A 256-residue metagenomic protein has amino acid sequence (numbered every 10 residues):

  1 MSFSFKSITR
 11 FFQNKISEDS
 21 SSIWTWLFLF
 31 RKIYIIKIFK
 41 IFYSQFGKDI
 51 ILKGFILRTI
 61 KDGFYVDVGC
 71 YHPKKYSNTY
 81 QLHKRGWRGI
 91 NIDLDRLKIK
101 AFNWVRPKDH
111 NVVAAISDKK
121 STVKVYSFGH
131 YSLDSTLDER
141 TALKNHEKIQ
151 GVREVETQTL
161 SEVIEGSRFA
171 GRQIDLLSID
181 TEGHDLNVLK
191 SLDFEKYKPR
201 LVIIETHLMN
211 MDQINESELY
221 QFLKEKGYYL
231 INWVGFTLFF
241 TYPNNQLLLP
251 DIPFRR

Functional and structural regions predicted by a protein language model:
M1-R256: Phosphate/nucleotide-binding beta-alpha loop and adjacent structural elements of enzyme active sites
